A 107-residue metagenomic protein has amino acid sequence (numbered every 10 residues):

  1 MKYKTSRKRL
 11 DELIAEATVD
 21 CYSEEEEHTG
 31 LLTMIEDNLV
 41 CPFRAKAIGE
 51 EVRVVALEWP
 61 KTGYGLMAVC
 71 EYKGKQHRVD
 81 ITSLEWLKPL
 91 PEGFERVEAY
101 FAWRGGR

Functional and structural regions predicted by a protein language model:
M1-R44: Mixed-charge, Lys/Arg-rich low-complexity intrinsically disordered regions
Y3, L13, A17, F94-R107: Long, low-complexity intrinsically disordered regions
F43-R53: Short coil-to-beta-strand transition motifs
A47-G49, C70-G74: Short acidic, glycine-rich loop/turn motifs
K61-V69: Short aromatic-glycine-enriched beta-strand elements
Y64, E85-V97: Short, surface-exposed linear segments at secondary-structure transitions and domain or protein termini
K75-L84: A short macromolecule-binding patch
